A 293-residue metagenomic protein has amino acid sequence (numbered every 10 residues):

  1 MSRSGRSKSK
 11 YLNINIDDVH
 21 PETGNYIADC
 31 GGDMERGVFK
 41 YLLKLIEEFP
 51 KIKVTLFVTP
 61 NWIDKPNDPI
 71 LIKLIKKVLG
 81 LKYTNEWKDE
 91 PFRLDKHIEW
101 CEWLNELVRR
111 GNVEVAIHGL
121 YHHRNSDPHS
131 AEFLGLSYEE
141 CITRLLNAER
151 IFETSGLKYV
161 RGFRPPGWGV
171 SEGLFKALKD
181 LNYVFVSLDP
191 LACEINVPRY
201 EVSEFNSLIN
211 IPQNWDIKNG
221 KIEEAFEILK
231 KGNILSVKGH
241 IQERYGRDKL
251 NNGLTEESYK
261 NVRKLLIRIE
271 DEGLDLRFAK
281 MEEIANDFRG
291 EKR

Functional and structural regions predicted by a protein language model:
M1-G162, W168-S207, N219-V237, N251-R293: Catalytic alpha-helical scaffold of carbohydrate-active enzymes acting on polysaccharides/glycoconjugates
L208-N210, K238-D248: Active-site clefts of carbohydrate-active enzymes
N214-I217: Acidic/His metal-coordination segments adjacent to aromatic residues that form catalytic metal sites in metalloenzymes
